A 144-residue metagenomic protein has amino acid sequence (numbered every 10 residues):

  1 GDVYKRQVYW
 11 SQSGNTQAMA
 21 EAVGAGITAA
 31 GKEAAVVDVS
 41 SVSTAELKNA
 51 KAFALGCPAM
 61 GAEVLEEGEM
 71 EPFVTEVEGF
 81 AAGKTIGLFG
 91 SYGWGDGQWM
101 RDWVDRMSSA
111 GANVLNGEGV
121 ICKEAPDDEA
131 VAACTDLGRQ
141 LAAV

Functional and structural regions predicted by a protein language model:
G1-Y4: Short, small-residue-biased leader/transition segments that mark boundaries at the very start of proteins
V8-W10, F89: Short hydrophobic segments within beta-strands
N15-A18, A22-V39, A45, N49-V144: FMN-binding flavodoxin-like domain, especially the glycine-rich phosphate-binding loop
